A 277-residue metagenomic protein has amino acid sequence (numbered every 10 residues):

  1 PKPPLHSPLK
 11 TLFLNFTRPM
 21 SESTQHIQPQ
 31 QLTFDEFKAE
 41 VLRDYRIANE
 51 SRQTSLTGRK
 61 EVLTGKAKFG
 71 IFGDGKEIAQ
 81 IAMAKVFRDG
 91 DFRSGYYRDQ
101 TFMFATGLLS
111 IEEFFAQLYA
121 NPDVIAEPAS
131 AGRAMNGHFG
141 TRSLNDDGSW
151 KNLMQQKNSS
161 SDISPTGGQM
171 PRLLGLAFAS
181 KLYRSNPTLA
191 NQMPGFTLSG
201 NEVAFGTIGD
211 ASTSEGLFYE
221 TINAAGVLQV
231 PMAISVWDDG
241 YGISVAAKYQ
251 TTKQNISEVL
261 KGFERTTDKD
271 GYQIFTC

Functional and structural regions predicted by a protein language model:
P1-P19: N-terminal amphipathic/basic-hydrophobic helices that include classical n-h-c signal peptides and signal-anchor
P4-H6, H26, H138: Histidine (H) residue identity feature
H6, M20-E22, A190-P194: Intrinsically disordered, low-complexity segments enriched in Ser/Pro/Gly/Ala and basic residues
S7-K10, A39, E113, R133: Generic detection of intrinsically disordered/low-complexity segments and helix-coil linkers/edges
F13-A79, K85-F87: Conserved acidic/glycine
R59-K60, K66-V230, S235, G242 (+2 more regions): Cofactor-binding active-site loop characterized by glycine-rich and histidine/acidic residues
Y272-C277: Structural signal for short hydrophobic segments within the conserved structured cores of catalytic domains across
